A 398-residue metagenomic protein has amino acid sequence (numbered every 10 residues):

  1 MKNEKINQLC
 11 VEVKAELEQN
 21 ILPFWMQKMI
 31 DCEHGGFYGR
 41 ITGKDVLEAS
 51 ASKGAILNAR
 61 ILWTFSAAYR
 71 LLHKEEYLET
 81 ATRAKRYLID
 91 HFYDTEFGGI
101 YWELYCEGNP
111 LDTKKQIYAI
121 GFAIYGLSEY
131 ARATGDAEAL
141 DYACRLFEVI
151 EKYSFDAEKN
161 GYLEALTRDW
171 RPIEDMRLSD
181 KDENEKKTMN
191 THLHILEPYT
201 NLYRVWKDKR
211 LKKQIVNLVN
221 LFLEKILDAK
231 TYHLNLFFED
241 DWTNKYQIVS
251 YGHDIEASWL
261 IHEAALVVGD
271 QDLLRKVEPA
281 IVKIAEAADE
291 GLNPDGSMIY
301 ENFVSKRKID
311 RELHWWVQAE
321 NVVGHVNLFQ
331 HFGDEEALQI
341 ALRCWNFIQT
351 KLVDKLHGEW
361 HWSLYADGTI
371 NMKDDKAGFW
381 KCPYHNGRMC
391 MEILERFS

Functional and structural regions predicted by a protein language model:
M1-S398: Glycan-recognition and catalytic cores of secretory/periplasmic carbohydrate-active enzymes
